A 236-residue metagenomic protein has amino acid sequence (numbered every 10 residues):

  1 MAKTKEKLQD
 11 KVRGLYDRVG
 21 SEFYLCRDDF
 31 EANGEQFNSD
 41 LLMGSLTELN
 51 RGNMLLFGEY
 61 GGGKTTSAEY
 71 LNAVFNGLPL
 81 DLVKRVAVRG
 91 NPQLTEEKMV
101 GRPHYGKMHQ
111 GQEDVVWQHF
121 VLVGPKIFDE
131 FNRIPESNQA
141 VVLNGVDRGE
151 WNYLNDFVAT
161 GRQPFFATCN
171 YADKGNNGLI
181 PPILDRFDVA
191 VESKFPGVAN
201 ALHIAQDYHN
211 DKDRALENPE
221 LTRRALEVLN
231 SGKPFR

Functional and structural regions predicted by a protein language model:
T4-Y60: Pre-Walker A (pre-P-loop) alpha-helix and adjacent loop at the N terminus of AAA/AAA+ ATPase modules, a conserved
E31-E35, R51, L55-Y60, L80 (+4 more regions): Conserved Walker
M43-T47, Y105-K126: Conserved alpha-helical scaffold flanking the Walker A/P-loop in AAA+ ATPase domains
G44-S45, L56, M99, D129 (+3 more regions): Conserved RecA-like P-loop NTPase ATPase core
L46-N91: Walker A/P-loop
E59-Y60, S67, P92-E97, H119-V146 (+2 more regions): Conserved AAA+/SF3 P-loop NTPase catalytic/coupling segment centered on the Walker-B
V86-Q110: Conserved NTP-binding/hydrolysis module of P-loop NTPases
T95-G101, N177-G232: Conserved AAA+ ATPase core "coupling" helix
